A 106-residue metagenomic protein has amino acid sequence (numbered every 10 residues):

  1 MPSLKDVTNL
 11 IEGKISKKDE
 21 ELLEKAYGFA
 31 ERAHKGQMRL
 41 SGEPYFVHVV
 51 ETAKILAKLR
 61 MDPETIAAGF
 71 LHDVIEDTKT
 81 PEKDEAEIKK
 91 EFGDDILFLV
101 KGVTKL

Functional and structural regions predicted by a protein language model:
M1-L106: Active-site helical microenvironments for divalent-metal-assisted chemistry
